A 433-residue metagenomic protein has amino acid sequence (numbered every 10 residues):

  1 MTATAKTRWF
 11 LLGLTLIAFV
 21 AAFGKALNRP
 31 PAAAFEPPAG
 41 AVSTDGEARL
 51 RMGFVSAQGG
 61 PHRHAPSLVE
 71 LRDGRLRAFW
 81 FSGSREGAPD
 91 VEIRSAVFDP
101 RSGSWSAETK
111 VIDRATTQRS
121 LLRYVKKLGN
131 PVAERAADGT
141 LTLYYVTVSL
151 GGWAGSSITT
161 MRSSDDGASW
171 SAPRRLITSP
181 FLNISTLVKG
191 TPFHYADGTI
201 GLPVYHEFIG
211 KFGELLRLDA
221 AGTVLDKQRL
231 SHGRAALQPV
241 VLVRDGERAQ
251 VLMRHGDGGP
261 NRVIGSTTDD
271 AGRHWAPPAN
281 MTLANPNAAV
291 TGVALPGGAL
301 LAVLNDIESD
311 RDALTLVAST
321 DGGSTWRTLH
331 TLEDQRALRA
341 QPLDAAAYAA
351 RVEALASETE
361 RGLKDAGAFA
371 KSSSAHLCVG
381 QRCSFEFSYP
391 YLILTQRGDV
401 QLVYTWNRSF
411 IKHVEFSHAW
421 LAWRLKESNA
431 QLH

Functional and structural regions predicted by a protein language model:
T4-H433: Asp-box/BNR beta-propeller blade signature and adjacent active/binding-site loops in extracellular glycan-interacting
